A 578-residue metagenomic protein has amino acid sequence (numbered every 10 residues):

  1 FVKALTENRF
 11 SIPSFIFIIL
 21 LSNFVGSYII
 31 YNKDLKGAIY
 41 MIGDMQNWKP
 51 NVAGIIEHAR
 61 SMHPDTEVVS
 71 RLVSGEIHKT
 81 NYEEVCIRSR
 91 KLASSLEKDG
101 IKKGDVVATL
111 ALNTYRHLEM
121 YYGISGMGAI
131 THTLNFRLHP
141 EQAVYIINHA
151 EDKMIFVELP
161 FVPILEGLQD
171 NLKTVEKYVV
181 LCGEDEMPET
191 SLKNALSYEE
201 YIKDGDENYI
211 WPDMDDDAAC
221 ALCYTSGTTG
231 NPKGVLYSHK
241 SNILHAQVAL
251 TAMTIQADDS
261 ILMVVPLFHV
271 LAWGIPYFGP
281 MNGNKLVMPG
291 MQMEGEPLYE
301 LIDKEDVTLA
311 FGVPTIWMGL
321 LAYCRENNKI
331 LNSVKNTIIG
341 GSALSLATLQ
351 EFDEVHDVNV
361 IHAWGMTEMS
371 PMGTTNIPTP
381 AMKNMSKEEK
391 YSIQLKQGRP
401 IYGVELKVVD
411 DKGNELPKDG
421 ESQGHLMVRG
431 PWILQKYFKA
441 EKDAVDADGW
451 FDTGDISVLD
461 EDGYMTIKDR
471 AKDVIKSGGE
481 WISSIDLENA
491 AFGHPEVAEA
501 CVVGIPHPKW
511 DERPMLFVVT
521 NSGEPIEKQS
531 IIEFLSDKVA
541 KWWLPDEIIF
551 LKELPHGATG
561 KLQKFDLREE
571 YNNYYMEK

Functional and structural regions predicted by a protein language model:
K49, P64-E67, V179-V180, I202-Y224 (+2 more regions): Conserved pre-ATP/AMP-binding loop-to-beta segment of ANL
V68-T114, L118-Y122, H139-V144, S197-E200: Conserved AMP-binding/adenylate-forming core of the ANL superfamily
K79-E83, C220-L244: Conserved AMP-binding A3 loop
C86-L92, K203-D204, V235-Q256, V264-F268 (+1 more regions): Conserved structural elements of the adenylate-forming
L138, V144, I155-V157, G430 (+5 more regions): AMP-binding/adenylate-forming catalytic core of the ANL superfamily
I243-S260, F268-T308, Y323-C324, T374: Conserved AMP-binding/adenylation subdomain of ANL enzymes
M281, V307-G312, L321-Y391, E405 (+1 more regions): Gly/Ser/Thr-rich phosphate-binding loop
P400-M427, E461-D462, E524-K528, Q563: Conserved beta-loop-beta connector loops within the AMP-binding
